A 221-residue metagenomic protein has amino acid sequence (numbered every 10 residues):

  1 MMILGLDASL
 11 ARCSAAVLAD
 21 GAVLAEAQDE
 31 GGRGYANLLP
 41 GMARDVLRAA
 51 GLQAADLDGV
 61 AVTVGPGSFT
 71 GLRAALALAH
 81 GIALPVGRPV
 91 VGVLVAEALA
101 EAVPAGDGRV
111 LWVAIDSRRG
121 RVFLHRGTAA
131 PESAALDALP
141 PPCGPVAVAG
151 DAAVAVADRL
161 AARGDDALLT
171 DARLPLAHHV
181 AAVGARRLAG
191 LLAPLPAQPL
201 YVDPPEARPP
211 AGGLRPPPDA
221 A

Functional and structural regions predicted by a protein language model:
M1-A22, G34-A36, V91-A221: Oxyanion-binding and handling regions
A43-D58, L139-C143: Phosphate/pyrophosphate-binding loops at sites that engage ATP/ADP/AMP, CoA/4′-phosphopantetheine, polyphosphate
R44-D45, L84, A182-R186: Short glycine/serine- and small hydrophobic-enriched flexible loop segments
R48-D56, A83-V93: Phosphate-handling active-site elements
A61-V90: DPxDG-like acidic metal-binding loop motif
